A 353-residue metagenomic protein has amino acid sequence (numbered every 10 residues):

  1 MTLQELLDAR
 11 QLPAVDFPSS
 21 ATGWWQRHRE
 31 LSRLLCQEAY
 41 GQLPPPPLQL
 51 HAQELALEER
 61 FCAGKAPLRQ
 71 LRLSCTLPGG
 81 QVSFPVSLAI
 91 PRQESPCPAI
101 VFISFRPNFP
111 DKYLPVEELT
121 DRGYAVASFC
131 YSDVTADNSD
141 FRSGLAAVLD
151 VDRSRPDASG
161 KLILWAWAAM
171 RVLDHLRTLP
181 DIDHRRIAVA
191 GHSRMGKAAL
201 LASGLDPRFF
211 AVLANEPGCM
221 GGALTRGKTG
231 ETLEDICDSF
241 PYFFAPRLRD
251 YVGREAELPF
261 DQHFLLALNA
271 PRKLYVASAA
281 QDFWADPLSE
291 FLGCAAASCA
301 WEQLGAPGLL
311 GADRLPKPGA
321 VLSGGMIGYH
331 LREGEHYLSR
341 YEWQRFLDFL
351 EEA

Functional and structural regions predicted by a protein language model:
M1-S83, E351: N-terminal targeting or regulatory segments adjacent to alpha/beta-hydrolase or S9 domains
G80-F84, A89-A99, R122: Proline/glycine-enriched tight loop/beta-turn segments at coil->beta junctions that connect or precede beta-strands
S95-P96, I100-T178, G218-R226: Cap/lid segment of the alpha/beta-hydrolase catalytic domain
P107-F109, Y113, M170-E231, S239 (+1 more regions): Primarily recognizes the serine-hydrolase "nucleophile elbow" in alpha/beta-hydrolase and SGNH/GDSL folds
A214-L265, P287-A312: Mobile cap/lid helix-loop segments that gate and shape the active-site cleft of serine hydrolases
S239, C294-A353: C-terminal catalytic histidine-bearing segment of alpha/beta-hydrolase fold enzymes
L268-L274, S323-I327: Short, proline-enriched alpha-helix->beta-strand connector loops that line the catalytic pocket of alpha/beta-hydrolase
A270-P287, R332-G334: Conserved strand-to-loop "acid loop" that flanks and positions the catalytic carboxylate
